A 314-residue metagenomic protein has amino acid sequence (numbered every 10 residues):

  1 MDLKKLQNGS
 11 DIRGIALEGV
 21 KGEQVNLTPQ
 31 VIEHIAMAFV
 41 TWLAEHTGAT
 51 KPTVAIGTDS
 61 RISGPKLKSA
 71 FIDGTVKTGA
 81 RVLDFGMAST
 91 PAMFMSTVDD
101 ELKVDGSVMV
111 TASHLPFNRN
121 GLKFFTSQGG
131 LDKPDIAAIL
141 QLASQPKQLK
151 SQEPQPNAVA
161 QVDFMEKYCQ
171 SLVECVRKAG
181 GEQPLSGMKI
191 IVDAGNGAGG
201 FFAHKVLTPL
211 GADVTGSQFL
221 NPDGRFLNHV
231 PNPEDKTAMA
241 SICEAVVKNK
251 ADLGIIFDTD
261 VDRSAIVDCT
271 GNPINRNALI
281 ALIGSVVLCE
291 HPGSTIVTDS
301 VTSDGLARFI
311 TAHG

Functional and structural regions predicted by a protein language model:
M1-D73, K77-T78, P154, A158-G187: An N-terminal, well-structured beta->alpha segment
M1-G9, R13, P184-T208, S303-G314: A structured phosphate/pyrophosphate-recognition subdomain
M1-K21, G129, K133-Q152, L253-D258: Short, compositionally biased "basic patch" segments
T41, T53-R119, K205-V267: N-terminal small/polar loop signature for handling phosphorylated ligands or for N-terminal nucleophile
G64-S69, I136, G200-H204, A307: Short, surface-exposed alpha-helical segments at coil->helix boundaries
F85-G86, L140-Q170, E174, C269-G314: Proline/glycine-rich low-complexity loops and linkers
N118-V246: Gly/Ser/Thr-enriched, mixed-charge loops and adjacent short helices that form phosphate/oxyanion-binding elements
F124-S127, A265-C269, T311: Short beta-strand-to-turn element immediately C-terminal to the catalytic PLP-Schiff-base lysine in fold type I
